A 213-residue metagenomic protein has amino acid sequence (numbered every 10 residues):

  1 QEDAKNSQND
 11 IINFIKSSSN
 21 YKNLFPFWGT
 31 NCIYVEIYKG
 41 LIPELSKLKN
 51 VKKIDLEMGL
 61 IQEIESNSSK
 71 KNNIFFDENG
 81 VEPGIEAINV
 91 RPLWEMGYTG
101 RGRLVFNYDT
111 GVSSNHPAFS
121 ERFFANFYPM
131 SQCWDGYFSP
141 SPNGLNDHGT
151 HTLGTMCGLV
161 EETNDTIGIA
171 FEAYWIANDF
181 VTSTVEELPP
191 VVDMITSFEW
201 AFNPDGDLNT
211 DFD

Functional and structural regions predicted by a protein language model:
E2-N6: Short, surface-exposed ligand-recognition loops at beta-strand->loop->(often short) alpha-helix junctions that present
S7, L41, N115: Short phosphate-engaging motifs
D10-E95: Autoinhibitory propeptides
K16, N20, S46-N50, E95-Y98 (+2 more regions): Sec-exported extracytoplasmic/periplasmic mature domains
Y38-K39, V191, T196: Charged, often glycine-rich, active-site loop that binds/positions anionic groups
V81, P92-D193, D207-D213: Subtilisin-like serine protease catalytic core
